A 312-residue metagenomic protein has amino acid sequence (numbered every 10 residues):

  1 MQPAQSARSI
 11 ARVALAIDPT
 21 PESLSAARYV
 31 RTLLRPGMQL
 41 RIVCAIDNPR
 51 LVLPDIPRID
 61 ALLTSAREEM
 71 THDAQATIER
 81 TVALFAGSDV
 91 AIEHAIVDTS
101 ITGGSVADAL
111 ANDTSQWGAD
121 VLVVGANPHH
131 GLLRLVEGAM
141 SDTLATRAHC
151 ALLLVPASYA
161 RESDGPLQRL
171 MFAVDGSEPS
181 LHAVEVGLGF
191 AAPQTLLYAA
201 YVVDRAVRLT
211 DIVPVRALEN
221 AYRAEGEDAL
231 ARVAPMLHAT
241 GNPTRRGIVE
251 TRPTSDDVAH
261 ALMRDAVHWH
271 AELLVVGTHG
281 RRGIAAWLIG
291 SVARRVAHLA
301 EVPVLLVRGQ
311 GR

Functional and structural regions predicted by a protein language model:
M1-R8, V82-L122, H238-L274, G311-R312: Structural beta-alpha unit
Q2-S65, V90, P166-R216, N220-R223 (+3 more regions): Small/aliphatic-rich secondary-structure junction motif
I10, S105-V106, V121-T143, R161 (+2 more regions): Glycine-rich, Arg-bearing micro-motifs that act as flexible, cationic patches
R35-Q116, D120: Ordered, small/hydrophobic-rich secondary-structure cores
R41-V43, E93-D98, L153, Y198 (+2 more regions): General small-molecule cofactor/ligand-binding pocket signal
V124-A126, A151-S158, V304-R308: Short beta-strand elements of ligand-binding domains
